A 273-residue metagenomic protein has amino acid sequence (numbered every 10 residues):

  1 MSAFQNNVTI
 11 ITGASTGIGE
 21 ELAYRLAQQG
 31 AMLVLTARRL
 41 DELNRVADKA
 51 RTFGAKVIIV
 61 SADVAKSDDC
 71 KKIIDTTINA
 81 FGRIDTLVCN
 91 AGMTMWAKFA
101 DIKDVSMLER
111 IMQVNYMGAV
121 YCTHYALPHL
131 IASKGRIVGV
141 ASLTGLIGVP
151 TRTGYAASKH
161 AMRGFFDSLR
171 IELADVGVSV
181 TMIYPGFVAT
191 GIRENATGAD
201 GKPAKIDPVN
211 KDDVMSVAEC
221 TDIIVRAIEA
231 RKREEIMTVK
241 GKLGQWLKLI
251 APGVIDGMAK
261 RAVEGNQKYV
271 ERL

Functional and structural regions predicted by a protein language model:
V8, S15-G17: Conserved glycine-rich cofactor-binding loop
Q29-V46: Conserved glycine-rich Rossmann-like NAD(P)H-binding loop of the short-chain dehydrogenase/reductase
L40, S61-K72, V105: The beta1-alpha1 cofactor-binding region of Rossmann-like NAD(H)/NADP(H)-dependent oxidoreductases
T94-E109, T151-G154: Conserved mid-core segment of classical short-chain dehydrogenase/reductases
T123, S158: Active-site helix of classical SDR
S142: Residue(s) in the substrate-gating loop at a strand-loop-helix junction that position the organic substrate next
D175-V239: SDR active-site lid
